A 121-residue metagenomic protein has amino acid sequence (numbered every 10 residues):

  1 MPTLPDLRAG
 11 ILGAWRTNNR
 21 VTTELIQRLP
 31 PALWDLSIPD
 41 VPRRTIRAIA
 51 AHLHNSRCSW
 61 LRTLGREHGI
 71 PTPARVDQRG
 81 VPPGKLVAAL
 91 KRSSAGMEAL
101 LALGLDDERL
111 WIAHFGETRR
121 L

Functional and structural regions predicted by a protein language model:
M1-L121: Aromatic-glycine hotspot motif
